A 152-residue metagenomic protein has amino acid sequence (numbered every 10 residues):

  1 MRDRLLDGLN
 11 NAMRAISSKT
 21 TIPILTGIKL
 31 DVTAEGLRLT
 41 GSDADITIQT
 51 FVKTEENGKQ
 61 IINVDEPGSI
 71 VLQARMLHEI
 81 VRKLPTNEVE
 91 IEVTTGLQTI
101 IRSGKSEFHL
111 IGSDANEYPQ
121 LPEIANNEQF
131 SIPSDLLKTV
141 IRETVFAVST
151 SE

Functional and structural regions predicted by a protein language model:
M1-E152: Structural preference for solvent-exposed beta-strand-turn elements and adjacent flexible terminal/loop segments within
